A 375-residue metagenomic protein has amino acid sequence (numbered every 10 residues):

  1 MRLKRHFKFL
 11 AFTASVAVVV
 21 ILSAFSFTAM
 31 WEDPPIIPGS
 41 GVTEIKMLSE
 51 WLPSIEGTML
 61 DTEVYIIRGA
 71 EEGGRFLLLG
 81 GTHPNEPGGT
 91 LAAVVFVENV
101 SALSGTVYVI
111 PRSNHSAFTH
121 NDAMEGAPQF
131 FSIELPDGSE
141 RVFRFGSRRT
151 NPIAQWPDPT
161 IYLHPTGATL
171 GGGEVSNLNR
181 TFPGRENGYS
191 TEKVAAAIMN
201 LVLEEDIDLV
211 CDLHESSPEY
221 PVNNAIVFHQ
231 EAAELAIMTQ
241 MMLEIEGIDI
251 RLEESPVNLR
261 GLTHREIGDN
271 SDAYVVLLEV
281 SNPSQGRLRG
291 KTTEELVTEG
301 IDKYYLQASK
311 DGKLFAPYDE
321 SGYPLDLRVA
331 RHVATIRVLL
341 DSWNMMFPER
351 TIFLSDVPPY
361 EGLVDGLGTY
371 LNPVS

Functional and structural regions predicted by a protein language model:
R2-I66, S190-L209, L213, P218-S375: C-terminal accessory segments enriched in acidic
R68-R75: Proline/glycine-enriched tight loop/beta-turn segments at coil->beta junctions that connect or precede beta-strands
G69, G80-P84: Glycine-rich His-Gly loop
G74, P87, Q285-L288: Short, solvent-exposed loop/turn elements at domain surfaces
R75-G81, I110, T181: Short glycine-rich or small-residue beta-strand-to-loop segments that form or flank ligand, phosphate, metal/Fe-S
H83-L91: Di-metal (Zn2+ and/or Mg2+/Mn2+) metal-binding site signature of metallo-dependent hydrolases with the MBL/beta-CASP
P87-G88, L103-M241: Active-site/substrate-binding loop(s) of hydrolase catalytic cores
A92-G105: A short, Lys/Arg-enriched amphipathic alpha-helix followed by its capping loop at the start of a domain
